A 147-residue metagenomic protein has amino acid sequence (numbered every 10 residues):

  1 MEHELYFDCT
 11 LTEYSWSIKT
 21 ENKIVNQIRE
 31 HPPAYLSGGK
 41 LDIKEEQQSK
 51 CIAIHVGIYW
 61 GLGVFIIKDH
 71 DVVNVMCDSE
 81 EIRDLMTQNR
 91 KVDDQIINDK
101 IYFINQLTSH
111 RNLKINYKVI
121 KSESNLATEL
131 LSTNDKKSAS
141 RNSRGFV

Functional and structural regions predicted by a protein language model:
M1-Q48: RNase H-like nuclease fold core
L5-Y6, V64, N116, G145: Intrinsic disorder/low-structure terminal segments
N22-V25, N112, R144: Low-complexity, intrinsically disordered short peptide segments enriched in small/polar/basic residues
I28-V75: Acidic helix/loop or adjacent segment enriched in Glu/Asp that either coordinates divalent metal
P33-A34, I101-N105, G145-V147: Short, surface-exposed, polar/charged, turn-prone segments marking secondary-structure boundaries
H55-T133: RNase H catalytic domain
K137-F146: Positively charged N-terminal leader segments that act as targeting/secretion signals
